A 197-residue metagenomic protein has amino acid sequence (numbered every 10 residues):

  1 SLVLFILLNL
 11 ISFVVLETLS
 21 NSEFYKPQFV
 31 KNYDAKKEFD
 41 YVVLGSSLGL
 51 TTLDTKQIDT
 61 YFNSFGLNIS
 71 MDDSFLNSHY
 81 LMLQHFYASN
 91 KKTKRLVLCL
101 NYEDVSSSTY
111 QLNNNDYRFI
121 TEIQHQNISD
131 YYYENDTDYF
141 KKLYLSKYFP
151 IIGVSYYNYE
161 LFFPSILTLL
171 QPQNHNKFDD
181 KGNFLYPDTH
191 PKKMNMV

Functional and structural regions predicted by a protein language model:
S1-E17: Hydrophobic membrane-insertion alpha-helices, especially the h-region of bacterial N-terminal signal peptides
V3-I6, F29-D34, Q57-T60: Short amphipathic alpha-helical segments, especially helix-boundary/capping motifs
N9-V14, A35-K37, N63-I69: A generic short-segment signal for beta-strand/edge and adjacent turn/coil regions
L16-E38: Alpha-helical transmembrane signal-anchor/signal-peptide segments
L44, L48-F140: Membrane-embedded segments
N113-V197: Secreted/periplasmic serine-hydrolase-like ester/acetyl group-modifying domain
